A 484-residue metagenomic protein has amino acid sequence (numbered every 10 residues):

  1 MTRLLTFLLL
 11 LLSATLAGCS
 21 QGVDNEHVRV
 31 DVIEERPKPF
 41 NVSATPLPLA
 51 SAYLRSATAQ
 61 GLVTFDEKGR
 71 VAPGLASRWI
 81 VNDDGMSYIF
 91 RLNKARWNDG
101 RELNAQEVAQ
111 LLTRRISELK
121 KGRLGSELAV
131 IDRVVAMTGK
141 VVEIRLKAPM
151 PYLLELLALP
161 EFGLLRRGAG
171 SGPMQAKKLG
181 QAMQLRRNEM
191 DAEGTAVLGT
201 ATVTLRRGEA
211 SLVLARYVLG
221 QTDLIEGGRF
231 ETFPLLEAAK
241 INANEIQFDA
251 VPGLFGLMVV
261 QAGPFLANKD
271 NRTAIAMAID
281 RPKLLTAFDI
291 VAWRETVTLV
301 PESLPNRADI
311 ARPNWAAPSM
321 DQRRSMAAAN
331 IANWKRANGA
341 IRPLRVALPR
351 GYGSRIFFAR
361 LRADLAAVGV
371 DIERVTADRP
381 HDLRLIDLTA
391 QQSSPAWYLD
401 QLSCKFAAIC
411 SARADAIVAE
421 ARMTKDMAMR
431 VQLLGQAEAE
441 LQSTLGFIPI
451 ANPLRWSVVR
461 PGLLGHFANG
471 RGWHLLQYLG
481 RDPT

Functional and structural regions predicted by a protein language model:
S20-Q21, E373-R374, W397-G462: Extracytoplasmic/peripheral linker and loop segments enriched in polar/acidic and small residues with frequent Thr/Pro
I33-D83, T113: N-terminal lobe/hinge region of extracytoplasmic solute-binding protein
R123-R166: Surface-exposed binding/hinge segments that line and control ligand-binding clefts or catalytic entry sites
A148-V203, E209-L212: Gly/Pro-rich hinge or "lid" segments in bacterial periplasmic/extracellular proteins
G180-M183, T204-A262, D387: Extracellular/periplasmic solute-recognition and catalytic clefts
A262, L266-N306, S319, L441-G446: Periplasmic-binding protein-like
W293-W334, G353-R355: Structural transition elements
V459-T484: Long beta-strand-rich cores associated with HINT superfamily self-processing modules
